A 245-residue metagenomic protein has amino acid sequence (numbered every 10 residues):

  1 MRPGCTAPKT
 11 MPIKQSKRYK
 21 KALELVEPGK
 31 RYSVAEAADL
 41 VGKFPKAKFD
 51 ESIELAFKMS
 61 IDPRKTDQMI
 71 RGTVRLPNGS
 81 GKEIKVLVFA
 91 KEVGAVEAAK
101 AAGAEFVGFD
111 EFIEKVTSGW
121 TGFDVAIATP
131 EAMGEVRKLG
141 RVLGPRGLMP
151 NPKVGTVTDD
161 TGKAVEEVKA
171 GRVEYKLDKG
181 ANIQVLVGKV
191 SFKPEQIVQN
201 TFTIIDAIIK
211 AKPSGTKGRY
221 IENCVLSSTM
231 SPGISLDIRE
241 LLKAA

Functional and structural regions predicted by a protein language model:
P8-K9, K14, L236-A245: Short, charged, intrinsically disordered terminal tails
I13-E27: Generic N-terminal amphipathic, Lys/Arg-enriched alpha-helix
Y32-V96: Translation machinery proteins
A37, A99, G144, L226: Residue-level signature of catalytic and energy-coupling elements of molecular machines, predominantly ATP/GTP-dependent
F49-I53, A211-N223: Flexible, glycine/charged-enriched surface loops at secondary-structure junctions
N78-T117, F123: Glycine-rich active-site/cofactor-binding loop and its immediate structural neighborhood
A104-A211: Long, charge-patterned amphipathic alpha-helical coiled-coil/hairpin "stalk" segments used as oligomerization
